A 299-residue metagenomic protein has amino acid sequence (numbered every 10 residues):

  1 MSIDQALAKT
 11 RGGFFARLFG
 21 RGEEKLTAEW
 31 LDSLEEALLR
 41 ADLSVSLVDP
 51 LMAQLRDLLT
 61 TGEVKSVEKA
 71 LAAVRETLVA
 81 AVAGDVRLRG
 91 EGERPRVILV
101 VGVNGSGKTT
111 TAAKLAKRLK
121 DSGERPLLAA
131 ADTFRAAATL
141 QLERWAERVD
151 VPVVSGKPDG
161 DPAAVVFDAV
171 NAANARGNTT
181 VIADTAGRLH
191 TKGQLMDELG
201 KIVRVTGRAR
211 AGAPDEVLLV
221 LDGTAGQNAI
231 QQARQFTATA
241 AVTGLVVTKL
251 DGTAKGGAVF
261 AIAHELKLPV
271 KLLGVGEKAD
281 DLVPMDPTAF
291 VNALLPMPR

Functional and structural regions predicted by a protein language model:
D4-T133, A137-A183: Primarily NTPase-proximal linker/entry elements flanking Walker-type ATP/GTP-binding cores
V101-G102, D184, V220, G274: Short beta-strand segments
Q141, P158-R176, H190-R299: Conserved catalytic-core segment of NTP-binding enzymes
